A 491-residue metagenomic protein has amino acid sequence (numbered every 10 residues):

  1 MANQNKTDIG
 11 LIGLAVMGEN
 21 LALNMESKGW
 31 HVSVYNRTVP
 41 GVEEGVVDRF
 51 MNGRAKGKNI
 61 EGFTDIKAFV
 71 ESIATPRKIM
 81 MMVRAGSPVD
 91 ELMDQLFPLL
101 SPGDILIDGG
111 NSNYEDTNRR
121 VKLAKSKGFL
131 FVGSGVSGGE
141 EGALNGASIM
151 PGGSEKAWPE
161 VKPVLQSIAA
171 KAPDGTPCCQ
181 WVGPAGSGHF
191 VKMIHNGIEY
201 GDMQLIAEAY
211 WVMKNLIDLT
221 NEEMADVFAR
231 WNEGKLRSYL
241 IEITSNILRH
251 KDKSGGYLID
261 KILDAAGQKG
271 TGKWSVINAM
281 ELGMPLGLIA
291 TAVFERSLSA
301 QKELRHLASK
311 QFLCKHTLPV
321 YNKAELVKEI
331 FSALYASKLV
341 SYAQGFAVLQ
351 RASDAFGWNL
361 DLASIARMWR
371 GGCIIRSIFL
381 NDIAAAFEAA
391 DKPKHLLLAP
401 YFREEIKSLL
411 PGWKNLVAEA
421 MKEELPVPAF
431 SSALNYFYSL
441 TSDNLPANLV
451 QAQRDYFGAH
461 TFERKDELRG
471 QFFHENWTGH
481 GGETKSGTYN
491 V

Functional and structural regions predicted by a protein language model:
A2-E71, R77, L99-G103, E140-A143: NAD(P)+-binding Rossmann beta1-loop-alpha1 motif at the extreme N-terminus of oxidoreductases
I9, V89-M93, N113-D226, G234-Y257 (+1 more regions): Rossmann-fold dinucleotide-binding core
G62-T64, D108, L130-S134, D174-G183 (+2 more regions): General beta-strand structural signal in soluble alpha/beta enzymes
I66-V132: Rossmann-fold NAD(P) dinucleotide-binding segment
H189, K214-N215, L219-E222, D226 (+2 more regions): Interdomain hinge/lid region at the active-site interface of Rossmann-like NAD(P)-dependent oxidoreductases
S353-A386: Small-residue-rich helix-loop
K407, G412-V491: C-terminal amphipathic alpha-helical interaction region
